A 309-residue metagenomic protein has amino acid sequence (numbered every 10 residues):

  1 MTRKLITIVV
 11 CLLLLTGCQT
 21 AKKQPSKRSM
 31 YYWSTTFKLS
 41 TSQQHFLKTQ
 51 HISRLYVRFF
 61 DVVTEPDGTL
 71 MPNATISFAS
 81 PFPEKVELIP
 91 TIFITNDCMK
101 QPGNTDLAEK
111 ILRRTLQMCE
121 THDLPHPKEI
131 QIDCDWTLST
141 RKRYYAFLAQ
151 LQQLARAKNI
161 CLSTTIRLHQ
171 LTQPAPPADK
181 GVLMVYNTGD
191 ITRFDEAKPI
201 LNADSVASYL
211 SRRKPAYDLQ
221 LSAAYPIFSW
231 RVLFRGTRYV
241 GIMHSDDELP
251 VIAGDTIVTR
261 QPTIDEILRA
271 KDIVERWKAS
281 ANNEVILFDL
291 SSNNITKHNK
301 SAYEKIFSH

Functional and structural regions predicted by a protein language model:
R3-V9: Sec-dependent signal peptide recognition, specifically the positively charged N-region followed immediately by
T16-G17: C-terminal motif of bacterial Sec signal peptides marking the signal peptidase cleavage site
K23-Y32, V62-L183: Chitinase-like catalytic core of GlcNAc-active glycosidases
S40-T64, T121-D123: Catalytic domains of carbohydrate-active enzymes, especially glycoside hydrolases
L55, I132, G181, A223 (+1 more regions): Conserved, mostly hydrophobic/aromatic
F82-K85, M118-P125, L154-A155, S208-L221 (+1 more regions): A structural motif corresponding to the C-terminal end of an alpha-helix and its immediate exit/capping segment
A146-R235: Substrate-binding surface in catalytic domains of secreted glycosidases
F228, G236-H309: Substrate-binding cleft of secreted/luminal carbohydrate-active enzymes
